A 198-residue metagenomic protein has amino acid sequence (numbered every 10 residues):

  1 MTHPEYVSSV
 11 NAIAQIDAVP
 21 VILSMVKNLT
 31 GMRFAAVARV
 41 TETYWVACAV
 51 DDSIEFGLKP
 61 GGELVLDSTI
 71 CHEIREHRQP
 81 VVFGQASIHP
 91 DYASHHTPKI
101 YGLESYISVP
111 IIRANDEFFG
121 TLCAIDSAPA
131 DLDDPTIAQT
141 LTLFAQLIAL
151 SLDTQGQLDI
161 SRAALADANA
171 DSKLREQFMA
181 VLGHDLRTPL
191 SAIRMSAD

Functional and structural regions predicted by a protein language model:
V40, Y44-W45, F56-K99, E104: Regulatory sensory and allosteric helical modules in signal-transduction proteins and certain transcription factors
E104-R113: A short, aliphatic-rich beta-strand micro-motif
T121-D131: Short beta-strand-to-loop transition segments that serve as allosteric relay/switch motifs in sensory/regulatory domains
L132-L150: Amphipathic alpha-helical "output/dimerization" segments
L152-L174: Conserved signal-transmission helix
E176, A180-H184: Conserved phosphoacceptor histidine of two-component systems
R194-S196: Alpha-helical DHp
